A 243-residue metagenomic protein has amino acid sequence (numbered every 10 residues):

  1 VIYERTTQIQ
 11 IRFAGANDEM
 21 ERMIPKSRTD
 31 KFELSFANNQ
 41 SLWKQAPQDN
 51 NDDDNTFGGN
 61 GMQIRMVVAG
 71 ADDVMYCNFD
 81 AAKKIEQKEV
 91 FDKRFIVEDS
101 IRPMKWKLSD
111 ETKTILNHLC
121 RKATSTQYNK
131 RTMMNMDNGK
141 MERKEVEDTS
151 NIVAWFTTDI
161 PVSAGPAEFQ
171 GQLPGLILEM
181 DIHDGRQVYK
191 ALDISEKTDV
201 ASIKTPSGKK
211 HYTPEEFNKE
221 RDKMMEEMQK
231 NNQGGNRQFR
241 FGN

Functional and structural regions predicted by a protein language model:
V1-N243: Extended soluble regions of mature proteins
